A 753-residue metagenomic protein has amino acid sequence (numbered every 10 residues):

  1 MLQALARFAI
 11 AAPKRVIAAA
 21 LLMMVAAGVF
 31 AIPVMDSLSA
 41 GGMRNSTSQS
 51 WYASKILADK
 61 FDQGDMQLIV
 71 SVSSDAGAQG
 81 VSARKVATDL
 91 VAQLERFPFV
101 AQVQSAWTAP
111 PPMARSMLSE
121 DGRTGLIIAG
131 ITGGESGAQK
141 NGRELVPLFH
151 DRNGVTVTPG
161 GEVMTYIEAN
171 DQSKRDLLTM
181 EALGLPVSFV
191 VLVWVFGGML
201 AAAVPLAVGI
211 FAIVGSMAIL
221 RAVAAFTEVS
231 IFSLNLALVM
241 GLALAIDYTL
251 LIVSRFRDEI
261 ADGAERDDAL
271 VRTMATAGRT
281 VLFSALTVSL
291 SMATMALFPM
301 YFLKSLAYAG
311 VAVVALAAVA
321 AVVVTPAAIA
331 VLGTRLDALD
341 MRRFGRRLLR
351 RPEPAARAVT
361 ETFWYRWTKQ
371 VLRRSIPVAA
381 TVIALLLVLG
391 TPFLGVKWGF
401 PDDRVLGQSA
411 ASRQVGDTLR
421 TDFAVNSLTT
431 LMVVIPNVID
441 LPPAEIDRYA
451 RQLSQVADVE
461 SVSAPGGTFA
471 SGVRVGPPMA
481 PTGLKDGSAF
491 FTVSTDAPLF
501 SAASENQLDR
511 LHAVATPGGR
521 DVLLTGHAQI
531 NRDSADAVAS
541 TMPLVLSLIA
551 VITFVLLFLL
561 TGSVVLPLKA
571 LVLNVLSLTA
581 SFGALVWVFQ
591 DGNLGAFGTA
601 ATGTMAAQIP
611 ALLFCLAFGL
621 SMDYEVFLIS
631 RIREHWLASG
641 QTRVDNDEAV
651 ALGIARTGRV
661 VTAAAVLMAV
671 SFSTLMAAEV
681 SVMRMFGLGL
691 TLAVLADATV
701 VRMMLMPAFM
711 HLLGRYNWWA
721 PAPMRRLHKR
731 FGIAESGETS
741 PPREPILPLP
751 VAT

Functional and structural regions predicted by a protein language model:
M1-S37, V100, R115-S116, G133-W398 (+2 more regions): Membrane-embedded transmembrane helical bundles of large multi-pass transporters/channels
S37-S39, M43, S54-L57: Alpha-helical transmembrane segments
T47-Q67, D75-Y166, G395-A596, V626 (+1 more regions): Structured non-transmembrane domains adjacent to transmembrane bundles in polytopic membrane proteins
S71-V72, S254: Short beta-strand segments
